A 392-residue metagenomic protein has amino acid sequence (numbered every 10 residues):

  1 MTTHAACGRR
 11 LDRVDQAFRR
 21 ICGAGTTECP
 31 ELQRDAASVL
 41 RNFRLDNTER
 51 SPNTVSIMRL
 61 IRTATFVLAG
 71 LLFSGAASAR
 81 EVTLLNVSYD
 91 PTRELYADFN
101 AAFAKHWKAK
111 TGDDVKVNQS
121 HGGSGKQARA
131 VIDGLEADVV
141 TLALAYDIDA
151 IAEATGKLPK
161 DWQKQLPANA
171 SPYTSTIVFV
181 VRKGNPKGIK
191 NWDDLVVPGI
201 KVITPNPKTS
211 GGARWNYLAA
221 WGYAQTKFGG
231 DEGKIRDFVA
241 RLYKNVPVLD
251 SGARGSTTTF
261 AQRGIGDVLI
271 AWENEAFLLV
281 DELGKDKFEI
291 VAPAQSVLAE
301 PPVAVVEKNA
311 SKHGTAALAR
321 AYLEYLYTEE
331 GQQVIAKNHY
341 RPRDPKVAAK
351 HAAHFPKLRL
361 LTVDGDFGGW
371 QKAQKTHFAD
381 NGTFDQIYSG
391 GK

Functional and structural regions predicted by a protein language model:
S74-A76: N-terminal signal peptide c-region/cleavage motif recognized by signal peptidases
R80-T209, A352, R359: N-terminal segment of the mature folded domain
V87-Y89, V181-K183, K201-F228, Y243-V246 (+1 more regions): Short beta-strand->loop
W162-P172, D193, V280-V297: Short beta-strand->loop
T176-N185, E300-A317, V334-N338: A bilobed periplasmic-binding-protein/Venus flytrap-type ligand-binding module shared by bacterial periplasmic
G184-K190, T209, G222-G230, N309-A317: Short helix-loop capping/hinge motifs at secondary-structure junctions, enriched in acidic/polar residues
F228-A294: Ligand-binding pocket segment of bilobal, Venus flytrap-like solute-binding proteins
A310-K392: Extracellular/periplasmic juxtamembrane helices and adjacent flexible linkers that interface with membrane partners
